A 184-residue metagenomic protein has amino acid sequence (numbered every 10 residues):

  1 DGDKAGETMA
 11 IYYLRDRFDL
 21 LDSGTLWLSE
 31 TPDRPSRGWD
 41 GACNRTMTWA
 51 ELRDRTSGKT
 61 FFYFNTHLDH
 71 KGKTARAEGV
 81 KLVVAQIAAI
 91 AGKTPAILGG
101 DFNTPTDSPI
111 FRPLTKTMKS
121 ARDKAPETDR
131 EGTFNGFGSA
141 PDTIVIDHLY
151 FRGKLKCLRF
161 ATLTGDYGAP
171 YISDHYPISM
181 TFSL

Functional and structural regions predicted by a protein language model:
D1-T60, R159-L163: Structured beta-strand-rich core segments of catalytic domains in phosphoester-bond hydrolases
G2-D3, D69-K71, T104: Short histidine/acidic/glycine/proline-rich micro-motifs that form metal- and phosphate-coordinating active-site loops
D3-E7, K81, L184: N-terminal, active-site-proximal structural segment of metallo-dependent hydrolase catalytic domains
M9-I11, M47-E51, N65, H148-L149 (+1 more regions): Conserved hydrophobic/aromatic beta-strand scaffold that supports enzyme active sites
R17, T74, E78, I87-I97 (+1 more regions): Metal-dependent phosphoester-hydrolase catalytic domains
A42-N44, R53-A77, K81, I90: Metal-dependent phosphoester/phosphodiester hydrolase catalytic core
T66, G99-F102: Active-site flanking residues adjacent to catalytic metal/cofactor-binding acidic residues
